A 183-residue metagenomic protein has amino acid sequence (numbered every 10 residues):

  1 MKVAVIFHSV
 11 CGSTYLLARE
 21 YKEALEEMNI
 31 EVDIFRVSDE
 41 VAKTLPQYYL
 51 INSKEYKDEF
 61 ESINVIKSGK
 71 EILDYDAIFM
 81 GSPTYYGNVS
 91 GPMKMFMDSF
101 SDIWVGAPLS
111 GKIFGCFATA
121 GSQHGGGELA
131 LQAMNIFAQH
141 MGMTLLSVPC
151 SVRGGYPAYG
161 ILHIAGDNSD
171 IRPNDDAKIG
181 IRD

Functional and structural regions predicted by a protein language model:
M1-P108, N168-D183: N-terminal beta1-alpha1-beta2 submodule of the flavodoxin-like/Rossmannoid cofactor-binding fold
S13, S82, N88, C116 (+2 more regions): Gly/Ser/Thr-rich helix-start
V37-A42, G142-I171: Mobile beta-alpha loop/short-helix "lid" or hinge segments that flank ligand
T44-Y49, E128-L129, P157-G160: Short aromatic-enriched loop/helix-cap "lid" or pocket-rim segments at secondary-structure transitions that line
N88-G91, G111, T119, V148 (+2 more regions): Generic structural "secondary-structure junction" signal
S110-Y156: Short, glycine-/small-residue-rich phosphate/pyrophosphate-handling segment
